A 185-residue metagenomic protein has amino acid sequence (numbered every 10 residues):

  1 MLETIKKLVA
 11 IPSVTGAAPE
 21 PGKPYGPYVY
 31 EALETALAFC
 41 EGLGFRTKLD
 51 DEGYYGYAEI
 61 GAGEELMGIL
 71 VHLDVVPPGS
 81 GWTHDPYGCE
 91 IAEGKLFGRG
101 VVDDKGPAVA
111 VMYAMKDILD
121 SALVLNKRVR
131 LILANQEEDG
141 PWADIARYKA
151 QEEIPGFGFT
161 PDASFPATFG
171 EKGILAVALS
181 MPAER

Functional and structural regions predicted by a protein language model:
M1-G68, V75-P78: N-terminal helical capping/dimerization or prosegment-like subdomains of hydrolases acting on amide or phosphate bonds
E41-L43, T83, L125, G173: Short, structurally constrained coil/turn elements that cap an alpha-helix or connect an alpha-helix to the following
K48-D51, G98, L131, F159-P161: General beta-strand structural signal in soluble alpha/beta enzymes
E52-Y54, D85, L175: Residues that flank catalytic or metal-binding motifs in active/ligand-binding sites
Y57-I60, I91, M181: Conserved hydrophobic "DFG−1" position in protein kinase catalytic cores
L66-L133: Active-site metal-coordination/substrate-binding segment of hydrolases, especially metallo-dependent peptidases
D104-M181: Acidic/histidine-rich catalytic neighborhood of metal-dependent amide-processing enzymes
